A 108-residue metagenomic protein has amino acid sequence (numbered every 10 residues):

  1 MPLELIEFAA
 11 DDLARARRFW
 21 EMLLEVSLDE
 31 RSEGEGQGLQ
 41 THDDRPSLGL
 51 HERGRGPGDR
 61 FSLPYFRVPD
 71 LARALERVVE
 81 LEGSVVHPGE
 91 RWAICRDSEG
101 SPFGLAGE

Functional and structural regions predicted by a protein language model:
M1-R18, D44-R45, F61-P64: N-terminal beta-strand motif that seeds the catalytic metal site of vicinal oxygen chelate
E4, E35-Q37, S62, G89-R91: Residue-level marker for the onset of beta-strands and adjacent loop->beta junctions in well-ordered domains
L5-F8, L28-E30, L75-E108: Vicinal oxygen chelate
D12-S27, V78-V79: Amphipathic alpha-helical segments
V26-F61, P102-E108: Conserved short beta-strand elements that form part of the metal-binding/catalytic scaffold of enzyme active sites
Q40, R67, I94-R96: Short, well-ordered beta-strand micro-motif
P57-V78, E82, V86-H87: Mid-chain, well-packed structural core segment of small domains
